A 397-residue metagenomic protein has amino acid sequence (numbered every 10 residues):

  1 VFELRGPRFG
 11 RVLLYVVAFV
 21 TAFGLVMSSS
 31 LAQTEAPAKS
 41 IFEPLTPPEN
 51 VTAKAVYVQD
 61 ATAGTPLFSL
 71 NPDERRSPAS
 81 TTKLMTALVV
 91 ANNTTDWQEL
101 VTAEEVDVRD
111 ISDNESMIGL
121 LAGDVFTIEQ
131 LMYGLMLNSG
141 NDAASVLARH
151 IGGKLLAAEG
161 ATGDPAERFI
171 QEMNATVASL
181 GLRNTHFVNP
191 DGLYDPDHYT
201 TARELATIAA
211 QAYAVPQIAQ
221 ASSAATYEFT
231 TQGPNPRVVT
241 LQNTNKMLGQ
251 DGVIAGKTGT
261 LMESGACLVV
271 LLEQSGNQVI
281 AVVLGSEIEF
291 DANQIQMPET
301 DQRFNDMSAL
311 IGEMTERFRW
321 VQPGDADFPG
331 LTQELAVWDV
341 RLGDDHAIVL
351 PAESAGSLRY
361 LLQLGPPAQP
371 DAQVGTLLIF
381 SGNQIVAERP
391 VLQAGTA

Functional and structural regions predicted by a protein language model:
V1-R8: N-terminal secretory signal peptides that target proteins for export/translocation
R8, V12-Y15: Alpha-helical transmembrane segments of integral membrane proteins
Y15-V17, S80, G252: Hydrophobic alpha-helical transmembrane segments of integral membrane proteins, especially multi-pass transporters
Y15-V26: Bacterial N-terminal signal peptides
M27-S28, V340: N-terminal type II signal-anchor transmembrane helix that functions as the membrane-insertion/stop-transfer segment
A32-R203, A209-P216: Active-site-adjacent loops and short helices of periplasmic peptidoglycan-processing enzymes
Y194-Y199, R203-E204, A209-A397: Domain-terminus/edge residues, biased toward the C-terminal soluble/receptor-binding domains of extracytoplasmic
